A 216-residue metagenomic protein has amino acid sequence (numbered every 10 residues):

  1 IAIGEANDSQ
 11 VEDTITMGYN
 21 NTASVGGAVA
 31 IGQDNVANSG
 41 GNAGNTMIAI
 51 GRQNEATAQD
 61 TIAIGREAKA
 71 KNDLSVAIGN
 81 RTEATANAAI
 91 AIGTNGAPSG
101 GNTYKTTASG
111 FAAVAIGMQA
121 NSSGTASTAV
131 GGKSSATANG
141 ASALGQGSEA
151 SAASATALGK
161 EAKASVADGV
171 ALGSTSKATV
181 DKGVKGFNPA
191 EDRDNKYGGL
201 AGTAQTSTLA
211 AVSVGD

Functional and structural regions predicted by a protein language model:
I1-D216: Glycine- and small/polar-enriched repetitive beta-structure motifs of secreted/surface proteins
